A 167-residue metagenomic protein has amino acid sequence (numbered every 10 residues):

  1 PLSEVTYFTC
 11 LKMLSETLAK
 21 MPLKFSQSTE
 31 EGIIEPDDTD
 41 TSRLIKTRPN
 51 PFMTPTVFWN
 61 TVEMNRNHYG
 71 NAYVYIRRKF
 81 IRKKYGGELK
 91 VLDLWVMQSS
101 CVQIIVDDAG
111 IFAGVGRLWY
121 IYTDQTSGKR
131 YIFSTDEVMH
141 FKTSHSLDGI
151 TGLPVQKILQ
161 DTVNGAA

Functional and structural regions predicted by a protein language model:
P1-A167: Structured, contiguous alpha/beta core segments that scaffold functional sites
